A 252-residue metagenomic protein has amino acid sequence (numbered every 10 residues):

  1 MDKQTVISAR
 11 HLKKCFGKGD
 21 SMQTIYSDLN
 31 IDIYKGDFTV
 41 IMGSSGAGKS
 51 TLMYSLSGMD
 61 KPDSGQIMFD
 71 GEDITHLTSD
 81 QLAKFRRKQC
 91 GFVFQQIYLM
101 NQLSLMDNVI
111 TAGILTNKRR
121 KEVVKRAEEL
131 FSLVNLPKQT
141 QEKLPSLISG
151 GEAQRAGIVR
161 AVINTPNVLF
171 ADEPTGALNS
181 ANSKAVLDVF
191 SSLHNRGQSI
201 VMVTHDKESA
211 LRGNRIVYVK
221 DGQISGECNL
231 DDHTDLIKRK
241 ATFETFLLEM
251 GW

Functional and structural regions predicted by a protein language model:
S57: Helix-to-loop junction immediately C-terminal to a conserved catalytic motif
G65-D73: Conserved ABC transporter NBD signature motif
D73, I110, K121-Q139: Conserved ABC ATPase "signature" region
L103-A112: Short coil-to-helix segment of the ABC ATPase nucleotide-binding domain corresponding to the Q-loop/switch region
L144-I148, E152: Conserved ABC ATPase signature
T165: Conserved catalytic motifs of ABC-family nucleotide-binding domains
L169-D172: Catalytic Walker B motif of ABC-type/P-loop ATPase nucleotide-binding domains
